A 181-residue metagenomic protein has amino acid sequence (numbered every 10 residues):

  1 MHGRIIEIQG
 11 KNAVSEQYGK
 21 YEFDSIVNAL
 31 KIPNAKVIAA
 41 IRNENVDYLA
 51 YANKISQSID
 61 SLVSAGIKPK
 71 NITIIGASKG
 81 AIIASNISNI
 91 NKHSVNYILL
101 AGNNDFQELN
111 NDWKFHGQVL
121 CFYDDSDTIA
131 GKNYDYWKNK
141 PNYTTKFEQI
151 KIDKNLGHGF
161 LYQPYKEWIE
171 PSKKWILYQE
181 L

Functional and structural regions predicted by a protein language model:
M1-A29: Short, surface-exposed "cap/lid" segments of acyl-processing enzymes
Y21-I26, E44-G66: Alpha/beta-hydrolase active-site loop
V27-N45: Conserved alpha/beta-hydrolase
I74-A84: Gly/Ala-rich beta-loop-alpha elbow adjacent to hydrolase catalytic centers
H93-N104, G117-Q118: A conserved short beta-strand
F115, C121-Y123: Short beta-strand/loop motif that positions the catalytic acidic residue of the alpha/beta-hydrolase fold
D125-G131: Acidic catalytic loop of the alpha/beta-hydrolase fold
K146-L181: C-terminal catalytic histidine-bearing segment of alpha/beta-hydrolase fold enzymes
